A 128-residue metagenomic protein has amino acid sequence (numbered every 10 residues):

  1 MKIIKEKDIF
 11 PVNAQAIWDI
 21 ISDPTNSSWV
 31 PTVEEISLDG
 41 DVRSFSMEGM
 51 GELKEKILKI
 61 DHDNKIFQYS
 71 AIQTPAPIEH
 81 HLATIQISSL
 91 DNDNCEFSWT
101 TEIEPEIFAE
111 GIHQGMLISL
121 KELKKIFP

Functional and structural regions predicted by a protein language model:
M1-S37: Hydrophobic ligand-binding cavity/cleft-lining segments
K2-K7, V42, E52, I66 (+2 more regions): Intrinsic-disorder/low-complexity, polar/charged segments enriched in Ser/Thr/Lys/Arg/Asp/Glu/Gln
D8, L53-K59, A71, L82-S89: Hydrophobic/aromatic beta-strand elements that line small-molecule binding cavities or substrate pockets in beta-rich
F10-V12, M47, A71, T101-I103: Short beta-strand-to-loop capping motifs
P11-Q15, L58-N64, I87-E96, K125-P128: A short, structured loop/turn motif at beta-sheet edges
D19-N26, H62, L117-K121, K125-P128: Short, intrinsically disordered, mixed-charge
T25-P75, E96: Glycine-rich portal/gate segments that line the openings of hydrophobic small-molecule binding cavities
Q73-I126: Beta-strand/loop substructures that line and gate deep hydrophobic ligand-binding cavities in soluble
